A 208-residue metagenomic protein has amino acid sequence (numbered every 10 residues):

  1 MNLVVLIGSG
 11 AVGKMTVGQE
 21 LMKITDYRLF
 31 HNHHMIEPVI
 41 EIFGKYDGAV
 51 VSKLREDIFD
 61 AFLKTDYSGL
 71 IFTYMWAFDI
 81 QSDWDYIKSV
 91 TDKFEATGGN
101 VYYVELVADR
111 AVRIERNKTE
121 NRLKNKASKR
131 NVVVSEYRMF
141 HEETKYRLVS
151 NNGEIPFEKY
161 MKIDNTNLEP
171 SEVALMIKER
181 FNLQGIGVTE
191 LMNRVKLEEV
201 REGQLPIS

Functional and structural regions predicted by a protein language model:
L6: Hydrophobic anchor at the beta1->P-loop junction of P-loop NTPases
G10: The conserved Walker
G13: Conserved glycine(s) of the Walker
T16-L63: Conserved substrate/cofactor phosphate-moiety recognition/catalytic segment in nucleotide-dependent phosphotransferases
V50-R110: Glycine-rich phosphate-binding loop used to anchor ATP phosphates in small-molecule kinases, encompassing both
R55, F59, P170-K178: Short, amphipathic alpha-helical "lid/cap" segments that border enzyme active or binding sites
R110-N117: Switch/connector loops and helix/strand junctions flanking conserved nucleotide-binding motifs in nucleotide-processing
T119, L123-V173, M192-G203: Small-molecule kinase domains that catalyze NTP-dependent phosphoryl transfer to phosphate-bearing small molecules
